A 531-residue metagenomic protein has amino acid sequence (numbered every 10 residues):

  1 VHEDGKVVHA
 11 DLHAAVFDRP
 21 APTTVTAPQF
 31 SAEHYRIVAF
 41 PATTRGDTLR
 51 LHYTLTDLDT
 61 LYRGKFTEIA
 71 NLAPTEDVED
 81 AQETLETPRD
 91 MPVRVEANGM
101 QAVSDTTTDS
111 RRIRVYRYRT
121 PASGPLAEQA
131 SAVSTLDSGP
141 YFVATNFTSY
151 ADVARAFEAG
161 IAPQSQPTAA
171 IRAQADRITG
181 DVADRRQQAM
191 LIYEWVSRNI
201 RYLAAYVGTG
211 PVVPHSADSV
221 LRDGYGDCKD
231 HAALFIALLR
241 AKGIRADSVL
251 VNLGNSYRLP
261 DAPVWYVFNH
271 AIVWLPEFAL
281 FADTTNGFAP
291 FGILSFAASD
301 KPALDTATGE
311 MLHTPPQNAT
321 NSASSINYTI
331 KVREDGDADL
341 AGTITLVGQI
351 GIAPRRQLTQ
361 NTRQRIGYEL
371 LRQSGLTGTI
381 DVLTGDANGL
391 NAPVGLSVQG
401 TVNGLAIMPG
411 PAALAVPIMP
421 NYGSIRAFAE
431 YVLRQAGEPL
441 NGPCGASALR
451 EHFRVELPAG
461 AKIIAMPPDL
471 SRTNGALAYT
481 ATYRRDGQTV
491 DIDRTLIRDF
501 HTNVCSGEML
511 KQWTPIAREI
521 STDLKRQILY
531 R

Functional and structural regions predicted by a protein language model:
V1-R531: A sensor for short, sequence-defined functional sites
